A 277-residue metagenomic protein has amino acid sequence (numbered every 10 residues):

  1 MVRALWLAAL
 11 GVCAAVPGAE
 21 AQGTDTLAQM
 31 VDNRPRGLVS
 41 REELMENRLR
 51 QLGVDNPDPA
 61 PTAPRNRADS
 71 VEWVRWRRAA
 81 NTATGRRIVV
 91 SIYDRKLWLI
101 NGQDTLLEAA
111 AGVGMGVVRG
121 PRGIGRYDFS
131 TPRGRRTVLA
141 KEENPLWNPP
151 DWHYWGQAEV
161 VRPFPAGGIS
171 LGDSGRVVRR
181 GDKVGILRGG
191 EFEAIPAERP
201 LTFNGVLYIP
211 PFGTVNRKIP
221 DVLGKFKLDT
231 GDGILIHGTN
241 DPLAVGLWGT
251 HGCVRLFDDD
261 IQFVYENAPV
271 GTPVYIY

Functional and structural regions predicted by a protein language model:
A4-A14: Bacterial N-terminal signal peptides
G18-Y277: N-terminal pre-domains immediately preceding structured catalytic cores
